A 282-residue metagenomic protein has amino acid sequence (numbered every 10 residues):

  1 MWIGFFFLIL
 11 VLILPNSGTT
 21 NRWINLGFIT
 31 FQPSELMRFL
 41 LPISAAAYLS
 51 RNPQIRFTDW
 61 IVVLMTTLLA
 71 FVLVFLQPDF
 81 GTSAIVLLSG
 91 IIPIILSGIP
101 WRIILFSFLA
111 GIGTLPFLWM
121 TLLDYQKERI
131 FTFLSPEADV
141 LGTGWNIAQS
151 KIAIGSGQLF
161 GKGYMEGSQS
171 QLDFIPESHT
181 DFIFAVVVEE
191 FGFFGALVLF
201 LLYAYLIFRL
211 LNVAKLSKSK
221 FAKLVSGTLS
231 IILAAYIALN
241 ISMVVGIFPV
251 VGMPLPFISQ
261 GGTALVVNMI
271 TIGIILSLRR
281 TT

Functional and structural regions predicted by a protein language model:
M1-N146, A185-V245, I270, I274: Hydrophobic alpha-helical transmembrane segments of multi-pass inner membrane proteins, especially in bacterial systems
G27-M37, L76-P78, Q158-K162, M253-V267: Glycine/serine-rich anion-binding loops at beta->alpha junctions that coordinate negatively charged ligand groups
D79-A84, K162-G167, S178-T180, L197 (+2 more regions): Transmembrane helix boundary and interhelical junction motifs in multipass membrane proteins
T132, P136-T180, F191-G195: TM-adjacent membrane-interface loops and short helices in multi-pass inner/ER membrane proteins
Q158-L159, S178, K215-L216, S242 (+2 more regions): Short alpha-helix boundary/capping motifs
F182-V188, R279-T282: Short, conserved aromatic-histidine micro-motifs
N240-T282: A juxtamembrane structural motif centered on a specific transmembrane helix
